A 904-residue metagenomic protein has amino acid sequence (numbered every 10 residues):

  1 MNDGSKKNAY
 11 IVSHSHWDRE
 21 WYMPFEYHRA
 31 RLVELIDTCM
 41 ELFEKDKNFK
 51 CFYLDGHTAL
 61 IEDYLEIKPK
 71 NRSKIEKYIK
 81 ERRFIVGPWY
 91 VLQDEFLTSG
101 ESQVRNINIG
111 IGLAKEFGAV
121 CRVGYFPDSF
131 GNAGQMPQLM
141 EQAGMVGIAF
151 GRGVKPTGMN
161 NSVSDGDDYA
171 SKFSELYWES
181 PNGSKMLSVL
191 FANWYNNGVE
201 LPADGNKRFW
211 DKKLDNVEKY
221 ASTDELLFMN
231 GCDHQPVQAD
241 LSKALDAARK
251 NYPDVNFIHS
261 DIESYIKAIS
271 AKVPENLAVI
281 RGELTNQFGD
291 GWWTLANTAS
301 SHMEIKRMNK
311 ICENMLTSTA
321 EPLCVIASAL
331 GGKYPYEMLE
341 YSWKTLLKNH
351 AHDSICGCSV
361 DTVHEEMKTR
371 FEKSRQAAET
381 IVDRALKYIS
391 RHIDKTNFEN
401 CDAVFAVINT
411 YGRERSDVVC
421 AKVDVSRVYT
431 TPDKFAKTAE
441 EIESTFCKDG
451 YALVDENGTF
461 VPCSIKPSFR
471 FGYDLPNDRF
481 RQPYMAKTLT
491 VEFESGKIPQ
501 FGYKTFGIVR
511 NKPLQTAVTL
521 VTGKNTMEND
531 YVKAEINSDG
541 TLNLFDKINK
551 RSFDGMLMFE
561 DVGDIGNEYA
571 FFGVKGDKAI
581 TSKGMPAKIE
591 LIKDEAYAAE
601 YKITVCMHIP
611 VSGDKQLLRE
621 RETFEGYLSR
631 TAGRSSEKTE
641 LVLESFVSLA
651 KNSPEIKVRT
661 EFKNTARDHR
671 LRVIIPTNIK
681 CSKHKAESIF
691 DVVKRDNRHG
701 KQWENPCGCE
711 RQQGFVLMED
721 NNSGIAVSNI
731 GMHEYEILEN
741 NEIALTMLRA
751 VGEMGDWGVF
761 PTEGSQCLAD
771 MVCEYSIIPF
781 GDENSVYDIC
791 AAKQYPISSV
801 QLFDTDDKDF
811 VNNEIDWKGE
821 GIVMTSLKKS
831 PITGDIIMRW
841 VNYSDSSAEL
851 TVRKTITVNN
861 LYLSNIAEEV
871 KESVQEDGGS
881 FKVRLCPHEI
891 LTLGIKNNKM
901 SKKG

Functional and structural regions predicted by a protein language model:
M1-E101, R105, L113-K115, Q142 (+2 more regions): N-terminal catalytic cores of secreted or lumenal carbohydrate-active enzymes
M1-K7, A30, M40, E44 (+2 more regions): Terminal accessory/anchoring regions of large secretory-pathway or extracellular enzymes
S5-N8, K47-C51, K80-I85, F117-R122 (+4 more regions): Loop/turn elements at helix/coil->beta-strand transitions in domains of secreted/extracellular proteins
H14, G110, M140, D261 (+2 more regions): Conserved, mostly hydrophobic/aromatic
D18-L32, D55-Y64, P88-Q103, A119-G131 (+4 more regions): The substrate-binding groove and active-site-proximal loops of carbohydrate-active enzymes, especially glycoside
E44-K45, F49-F52, E66-R82, V86 (+3 more regions): Active-site cores of enzymes that catalyze phosphoryl transfer or operate on phosphate-rich substrates
Q103-F130, G134-Q142, K212-L227: CE4/NodB-like, metal-dependent polysaccharide N-deacetylase domain that modifies extracellular/periplasmic N-acetylated
Q138-F228, R249-S264, S270: Active-site-adjacent pocket scaffolds in enzyme catalytic domains
